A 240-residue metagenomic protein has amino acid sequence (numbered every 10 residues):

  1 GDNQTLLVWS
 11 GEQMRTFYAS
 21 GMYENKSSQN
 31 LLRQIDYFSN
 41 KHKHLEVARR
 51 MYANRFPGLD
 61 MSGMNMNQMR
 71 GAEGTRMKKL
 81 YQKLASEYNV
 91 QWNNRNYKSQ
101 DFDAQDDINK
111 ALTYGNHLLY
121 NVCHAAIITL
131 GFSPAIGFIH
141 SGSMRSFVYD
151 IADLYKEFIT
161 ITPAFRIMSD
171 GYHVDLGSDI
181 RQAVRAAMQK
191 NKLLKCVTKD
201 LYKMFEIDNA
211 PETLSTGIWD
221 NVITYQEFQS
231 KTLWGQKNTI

Functional and structural regions predicted by a protein language model:
G1: N-terminal, positively charged regions that mediate nucleic acid binding
T5-W9: Short hydrophobic alpha-helical runs that function as membrane-insertion/retention elements
M14-I240: Active-site helix-to-loop segments that bind/position phosphate- or nucleotide-bearing substrates and donors across
